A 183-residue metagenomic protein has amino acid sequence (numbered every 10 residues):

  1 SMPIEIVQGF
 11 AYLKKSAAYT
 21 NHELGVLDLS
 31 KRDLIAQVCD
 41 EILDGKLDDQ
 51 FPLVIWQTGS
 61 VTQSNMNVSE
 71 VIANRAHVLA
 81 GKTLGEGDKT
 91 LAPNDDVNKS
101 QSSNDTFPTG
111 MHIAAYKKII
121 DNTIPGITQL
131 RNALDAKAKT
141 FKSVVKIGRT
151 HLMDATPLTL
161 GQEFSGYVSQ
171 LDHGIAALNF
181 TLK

Functional and structural regions predicted by a protein language model:
S1-K183: Conserved, well-structured ligand/cofactor-binding cores
